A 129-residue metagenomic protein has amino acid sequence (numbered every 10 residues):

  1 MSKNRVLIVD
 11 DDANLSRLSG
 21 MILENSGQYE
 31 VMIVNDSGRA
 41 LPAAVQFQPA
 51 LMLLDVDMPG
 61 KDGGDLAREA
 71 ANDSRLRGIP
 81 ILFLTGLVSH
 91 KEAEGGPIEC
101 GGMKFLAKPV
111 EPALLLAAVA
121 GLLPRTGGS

Functional and structural regions predicted by a protein language model:
D12-L18, H90, P112: Short acidic/polar segment at the start of the alpha1 helix of CheY-like receiver
A13-M32: Two-component/phosphorelay signaling modules centered on CheY-like receiver
I33-L51: Acidic, metal-coordinating helix/loop segments flanking the phosphotransfer/catalytic sites of two-component signaling
D55, T85: Active-site residues of response regulator receiver
M58: Receiver (REC) domain active-site loop signature in two-component systems and cognate sites in sensor histidine kinases
P109-V119: C-terminal output helix
